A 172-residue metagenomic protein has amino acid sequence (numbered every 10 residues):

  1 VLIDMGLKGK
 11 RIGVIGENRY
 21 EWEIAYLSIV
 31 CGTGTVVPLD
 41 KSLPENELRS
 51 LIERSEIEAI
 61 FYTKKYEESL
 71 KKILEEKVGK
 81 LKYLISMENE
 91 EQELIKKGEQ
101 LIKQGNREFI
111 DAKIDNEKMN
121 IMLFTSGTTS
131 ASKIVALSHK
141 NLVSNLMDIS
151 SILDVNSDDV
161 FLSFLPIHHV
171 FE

Functional and structural regions predicted by a protein language model:
V1-L43: Conserved AMP-binding/adenylate-forming
D4-M5, C31-K97: Structural core segment of the AMP-binding/adenylate-forming
I12, I29, I60, M119 (+3 more regions): Conserved S/T- and glycine-rich ATP-binding loop of Class I adenylate-forming
V14, I152-E172: Conserved AMP-binding loop of ANL adenylate-forming enzymes
F61, K113, A136: Short aromatic/basic micro-patch
S86-N89, I102-F124, A131, D154-V160: Conserved pre-ATP/AMP-binding loop-to-beta segment of ANL
N120-L146: Conserved AMP-binding A3 loop
